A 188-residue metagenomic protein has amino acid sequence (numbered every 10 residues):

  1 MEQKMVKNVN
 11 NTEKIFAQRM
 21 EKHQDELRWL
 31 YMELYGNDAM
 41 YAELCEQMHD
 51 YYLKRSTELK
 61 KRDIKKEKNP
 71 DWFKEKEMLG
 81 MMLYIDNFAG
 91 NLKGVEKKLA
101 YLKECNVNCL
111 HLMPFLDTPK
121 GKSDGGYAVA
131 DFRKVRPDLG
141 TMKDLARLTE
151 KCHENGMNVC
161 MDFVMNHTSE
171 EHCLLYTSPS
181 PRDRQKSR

Functional and structural regions predicted by a protein language model:
E2-M157, T168, C173-L175: N-terminal structural segment of carbohydrate-active enzymes
C160-M161: Generic enzyme active-site microenvironment
V164: Catalytic metal-binding/acid-base residues of hydrolase active sites
Y176-D183: Conserved small/polar residues in nucleotide/adenosyl-binding loops
